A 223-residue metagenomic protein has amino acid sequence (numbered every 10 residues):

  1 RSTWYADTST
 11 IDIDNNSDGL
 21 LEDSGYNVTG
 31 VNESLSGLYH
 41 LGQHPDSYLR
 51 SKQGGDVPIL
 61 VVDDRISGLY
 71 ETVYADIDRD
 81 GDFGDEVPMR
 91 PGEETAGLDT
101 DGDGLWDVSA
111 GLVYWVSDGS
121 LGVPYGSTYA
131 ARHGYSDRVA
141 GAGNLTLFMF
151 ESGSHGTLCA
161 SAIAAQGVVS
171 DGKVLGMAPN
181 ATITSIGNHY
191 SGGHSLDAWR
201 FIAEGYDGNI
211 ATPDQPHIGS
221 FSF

Functional and structural regions predicted by a protein language model:
R1-D56, V61-Y70, I77-D78, D82-E93 (+2 more regions): Subtilisin-like serine protease catalytic core
A164-V168, R200-G208: Sec-exported extracytoplasmic/periplasmic mature domains
F223: Cell-envelope and extracellular/periplasmic
